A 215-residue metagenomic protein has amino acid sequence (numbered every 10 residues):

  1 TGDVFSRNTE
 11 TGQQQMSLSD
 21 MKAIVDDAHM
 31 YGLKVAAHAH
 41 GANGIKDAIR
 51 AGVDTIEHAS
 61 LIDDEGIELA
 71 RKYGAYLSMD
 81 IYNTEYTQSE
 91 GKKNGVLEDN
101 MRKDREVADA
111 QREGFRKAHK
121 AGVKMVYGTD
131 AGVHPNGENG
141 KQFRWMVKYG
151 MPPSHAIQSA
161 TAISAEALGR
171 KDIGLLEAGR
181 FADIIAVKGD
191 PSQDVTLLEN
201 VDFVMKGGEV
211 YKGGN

Functional and structural regions predicted by a protein language model:
T1-G2, H40-A42, L61, Y82-T84 (+1 more regions): Active-site beta-loop-alpha junctions enriched in small/polar residues
V4-L77, R105-M125, G174: Histidine/acidic residue-rich metal-binding segments in metalloenzymes
M30-K34, D99, V107-D190: His/Asp/Glu-enriched, well-ordered alpha-helical/loop segment that forms or immediately abuts the divalent-metal
Y76-D80, E85-R102: Active-site loop ensemble at the mouth of alpha/beta enzyme cores that anchors a bound cofactor
Q193: Small/polar (Gly/Ser/Thr/Ala-rich) solvent-exposed segments that form structured loops/beta-strands/short helices used
V204: Short aromatic-centered micro-motifs
